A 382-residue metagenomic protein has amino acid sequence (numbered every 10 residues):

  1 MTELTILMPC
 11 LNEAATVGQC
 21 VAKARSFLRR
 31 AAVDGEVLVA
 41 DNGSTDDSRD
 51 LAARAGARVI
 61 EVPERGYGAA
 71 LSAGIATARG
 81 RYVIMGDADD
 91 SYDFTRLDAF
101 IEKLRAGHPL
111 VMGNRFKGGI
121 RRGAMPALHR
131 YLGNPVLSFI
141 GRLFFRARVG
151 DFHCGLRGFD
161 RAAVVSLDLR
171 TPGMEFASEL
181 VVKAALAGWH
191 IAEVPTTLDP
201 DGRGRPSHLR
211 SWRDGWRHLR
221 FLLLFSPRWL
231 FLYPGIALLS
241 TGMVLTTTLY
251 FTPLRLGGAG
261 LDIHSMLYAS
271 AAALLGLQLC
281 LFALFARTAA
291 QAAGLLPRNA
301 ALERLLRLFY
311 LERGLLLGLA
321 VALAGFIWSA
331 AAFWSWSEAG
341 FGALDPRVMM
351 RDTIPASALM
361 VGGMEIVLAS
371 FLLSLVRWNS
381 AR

Functional and structural regions predicted by a protein language model:
M1-S26, V33: N-proximal low-complexity "stem/linker" segments adjacent to membrane-targeting elements
E13-T16, S44, Y67, D93: Donor nucleotide-sugar binding loop of glycosyltransferases
A15-Q19, S44-A55: Acidic helix N-cap motif at the loop->helix transition within catalytic regions of sugar-transfer enzymes
A31-L38, R49-T77: Conserved donor nucleotide-binding strand/loop of the catalytic core
L38-R49, D90: A conserved acidic beta->alpha catalytic loop
V62-T77, Y82, F94-M174, D201-F221: Acceptor/aglycone-binding surface of glycosyltransferases and processive sugar-polymer synthases
R146, L169-R382: Hydrophobic helical membrane-anchoring modules
